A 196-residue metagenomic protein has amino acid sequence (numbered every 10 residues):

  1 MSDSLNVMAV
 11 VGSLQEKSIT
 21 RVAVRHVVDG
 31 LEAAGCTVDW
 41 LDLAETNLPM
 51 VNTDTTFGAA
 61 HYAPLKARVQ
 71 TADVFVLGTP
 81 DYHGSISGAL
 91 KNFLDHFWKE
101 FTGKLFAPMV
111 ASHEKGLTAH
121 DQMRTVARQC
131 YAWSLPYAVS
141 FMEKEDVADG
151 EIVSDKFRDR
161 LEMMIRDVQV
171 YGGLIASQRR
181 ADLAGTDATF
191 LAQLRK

Functional and structural regions predicted by a protein language model:
S2-D3, S134-K196: Glycine-rich phosphate/pyrophosphate-binding loop and the adjoining helix
D3-A34: N-terminal beta1-alpha1 ligand-phosphate binding loop
A34-D39, A132: A generic structural motif
L43-A60, D149-G150: N-terminal beta-loop-helix "entrance" segment that forms/cooperates in small-molecule cofactor or anionic ligand
A60-W133: Helix-loop-strand module that forms the ligand-binding subsite of alpha/beta enzymes
